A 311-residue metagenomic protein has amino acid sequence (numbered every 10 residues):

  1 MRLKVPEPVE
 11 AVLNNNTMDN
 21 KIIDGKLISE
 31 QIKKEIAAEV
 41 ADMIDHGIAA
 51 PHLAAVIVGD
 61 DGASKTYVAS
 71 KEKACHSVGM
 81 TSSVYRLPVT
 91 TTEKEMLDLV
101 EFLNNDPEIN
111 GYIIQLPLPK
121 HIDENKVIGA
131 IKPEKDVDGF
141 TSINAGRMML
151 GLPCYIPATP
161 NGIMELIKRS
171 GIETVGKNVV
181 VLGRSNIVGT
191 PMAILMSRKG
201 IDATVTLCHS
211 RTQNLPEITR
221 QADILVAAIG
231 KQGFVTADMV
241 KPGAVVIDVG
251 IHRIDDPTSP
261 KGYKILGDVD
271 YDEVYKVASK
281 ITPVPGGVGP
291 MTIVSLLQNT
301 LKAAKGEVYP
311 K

Functional and structural regions predicted by a protein language model:
M1-T17: Intrinsic disorder/low-complexity segments
L13-I23, L27, P290-K311: C-terminal helix-to-coil terminal segments
M18-G47: Positively charged, low-complexity intrinsically disordered leader regions
V58-K73, C154-V245, I254, G262-D272: Glycine-rich phosphate/diphosphate-binding loop of Rossmann-like nucleotide-binding domains
C75-V89, V205-L207: Short beta-strand elements in bilobed, periplasmic/extracellular small-molecule ligand-binding domains
E95-P107: Short, well-structured alpha-helical segments in soluble
I113-V179: Anion-binding alpha/beta catalytic cores of soluble intermediary-metabolism enzymes, centered on
N125-T141, A145, G250-E307: Rossmann-fold NAD(P)-binding glycine/threonine-rich loop
